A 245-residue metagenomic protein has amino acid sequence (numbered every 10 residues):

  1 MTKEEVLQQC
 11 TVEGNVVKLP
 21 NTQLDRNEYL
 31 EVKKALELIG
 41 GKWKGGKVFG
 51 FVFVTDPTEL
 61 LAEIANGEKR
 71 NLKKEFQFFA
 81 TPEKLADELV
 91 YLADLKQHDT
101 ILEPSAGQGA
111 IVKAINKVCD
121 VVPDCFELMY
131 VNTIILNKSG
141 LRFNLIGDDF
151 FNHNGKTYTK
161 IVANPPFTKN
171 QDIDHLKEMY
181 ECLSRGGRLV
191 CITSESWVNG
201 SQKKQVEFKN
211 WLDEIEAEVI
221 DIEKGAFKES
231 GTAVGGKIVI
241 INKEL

Functional and structural regions predicted by a protein language model:
M1-L245: Class I S-adenosyl-L-methionine-dependent methyltransferase catalytic core
